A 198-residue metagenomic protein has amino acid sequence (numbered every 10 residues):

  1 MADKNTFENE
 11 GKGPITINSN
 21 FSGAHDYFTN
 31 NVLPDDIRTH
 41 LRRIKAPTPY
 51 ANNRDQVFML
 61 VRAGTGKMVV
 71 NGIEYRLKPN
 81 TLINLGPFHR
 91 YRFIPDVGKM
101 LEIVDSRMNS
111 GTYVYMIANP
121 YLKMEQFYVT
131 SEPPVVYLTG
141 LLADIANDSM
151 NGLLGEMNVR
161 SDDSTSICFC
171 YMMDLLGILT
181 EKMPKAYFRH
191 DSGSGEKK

Functional and structural regions predicted by a protein language model:
M1-N5, T48, V135-V136, D162 (+1 more regions): Jelly-roll (double-stranded beta-helix
M1-R76: Generic protein-terminus/edge-of-domain signal
A2-N30, P34-D36, R92-G155, G177 (+1 more regions): A hydrophobic/aromatic-rich effector-binding and dimerization subdomain of bacterial HTH-type transcriptional regulators
K67-V69, L85, R90-G98: Short beta-strand His + acidic residue motifs that chelate non-heme Fe in jelly-roll/DSBH and cupin folds
G72-P87: Short acidic-glycine-tyrosine-enriched beta hairpin
A143-A146, H190-K198: A short, Lys/Arg-enriched amphipathic alpha-helix from helix-turn-helix/homeodomain DNA-binding modules
D144, M157-D174: All-alpha amphipathic helical-bundle segments outside canonical DNA-binding/catalytic cores that form hydrophobic
C168-S192: Hydrophobic, aromatic-enriched interface-forming segments
